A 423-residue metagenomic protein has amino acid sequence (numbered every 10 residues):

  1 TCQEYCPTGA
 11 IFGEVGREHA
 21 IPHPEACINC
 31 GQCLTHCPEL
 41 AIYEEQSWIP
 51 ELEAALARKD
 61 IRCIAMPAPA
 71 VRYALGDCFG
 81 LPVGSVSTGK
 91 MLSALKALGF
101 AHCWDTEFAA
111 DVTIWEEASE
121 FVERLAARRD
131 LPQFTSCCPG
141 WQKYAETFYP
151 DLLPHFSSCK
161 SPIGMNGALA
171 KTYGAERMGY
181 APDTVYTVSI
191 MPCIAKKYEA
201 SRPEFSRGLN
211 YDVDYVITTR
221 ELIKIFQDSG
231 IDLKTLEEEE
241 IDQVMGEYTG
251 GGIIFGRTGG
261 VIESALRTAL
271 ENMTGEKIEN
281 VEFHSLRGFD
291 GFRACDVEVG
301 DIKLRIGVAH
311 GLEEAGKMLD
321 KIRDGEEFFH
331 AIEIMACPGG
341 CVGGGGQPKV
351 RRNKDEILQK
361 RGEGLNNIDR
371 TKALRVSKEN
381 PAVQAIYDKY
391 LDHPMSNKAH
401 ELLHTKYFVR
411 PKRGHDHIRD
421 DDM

Functional and structural regions predicted by a protein language model:
T1-H23, I28, Q32-I49: Iron-sulfur cluster-binding cysteine motifs and their immediate structural context in ferredoxin-like electron-transfer
E45-M423: Iron-sulfur-associated redox domains of electron-transfer enzymes in respiratory and anaerobic energy metabolism
